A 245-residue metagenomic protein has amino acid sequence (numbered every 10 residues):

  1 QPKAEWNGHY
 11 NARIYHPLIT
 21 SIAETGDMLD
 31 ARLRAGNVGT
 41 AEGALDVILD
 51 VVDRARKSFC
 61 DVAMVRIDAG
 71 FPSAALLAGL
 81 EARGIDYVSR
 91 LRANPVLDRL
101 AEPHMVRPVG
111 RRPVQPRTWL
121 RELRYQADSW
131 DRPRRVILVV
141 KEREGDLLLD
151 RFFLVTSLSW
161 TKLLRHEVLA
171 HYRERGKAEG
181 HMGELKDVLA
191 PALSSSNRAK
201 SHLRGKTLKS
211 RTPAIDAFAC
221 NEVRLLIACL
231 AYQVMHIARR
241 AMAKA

Functional and structural regions predicted by a protein language model:
Q1, G26, V62-P72, Y87 (+3 more regions): Short, conserved catalytic/metal-binding motifs centered on acidic residues
Q1-T20: Active-site-proximal, Lys/Arg-enriched surface segment that forms a nucleic-acid-binding/basic interface patch
H9, E144-G145, I215-L225: Structural motif
E24-G36: Gly-rich Lys/Arg/Thr-decorated short loops/hinges at beta-loop-alpha junctions or inter-strand turns that position
L33-R54: Active-site beta-loop-alpha junctions of metal-dependent nucleic acid enzymes, especially the RNase H-like/DDE
L77-D86: Short, surface-exposed basic-aromatic patches at helix termini and helix-loop junctions that form
D86-L193: An anionic, glycine-rich sequence signature occurring as long contiguous blocks
E167-F218, A231-A238: Short amphipathic alpha-helical "interface-anchor" segments enriched in bulky aromatics
